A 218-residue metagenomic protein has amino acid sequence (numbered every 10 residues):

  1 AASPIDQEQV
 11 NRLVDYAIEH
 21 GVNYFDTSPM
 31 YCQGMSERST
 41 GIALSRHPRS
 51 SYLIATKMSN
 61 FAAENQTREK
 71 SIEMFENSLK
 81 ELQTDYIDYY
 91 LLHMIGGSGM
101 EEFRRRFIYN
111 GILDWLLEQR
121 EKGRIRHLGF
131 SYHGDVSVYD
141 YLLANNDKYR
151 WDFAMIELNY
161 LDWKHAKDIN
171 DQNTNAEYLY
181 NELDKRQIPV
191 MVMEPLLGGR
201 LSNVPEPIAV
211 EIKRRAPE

Functional and structural regions predicted by a protein language model:
A1-E8, M58-K70, E101-E102, G134 (+1 more regions): Active-site mouth loops of central-metabolism enzymes
A1-Y52, D114-W115, E121: N-terminal binding-site loop/beta-alpha segment at the start of enzyme catalytic domains that lines or forms
P4-A17, Q66-L82, G134-A144: Short, acidic/polar
A17, F25, T40, I54 (+5 more regions): Conserved, mostly hydrophobic/aromatic
I18-E19, G41-S51, L79-D85, R120 (+2 more regions): Acidic (Asp/Glu)-rich catalytic clusters
V22, T84-I87, I125, W151: A structural motif
L79-F103: Active-site groove signature of glycoside hydrolases
I95-E218: Beta/alpha (TIM)-barrel catalytic core signal, keyed to glycine-rich beta->alpha loops juxtaposed to Asp/Glu that bind
